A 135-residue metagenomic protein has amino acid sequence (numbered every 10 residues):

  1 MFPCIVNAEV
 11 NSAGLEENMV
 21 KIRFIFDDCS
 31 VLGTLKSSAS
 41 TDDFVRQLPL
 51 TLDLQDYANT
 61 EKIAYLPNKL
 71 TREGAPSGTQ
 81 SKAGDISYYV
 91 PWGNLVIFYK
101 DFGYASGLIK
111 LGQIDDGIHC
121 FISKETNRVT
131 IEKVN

Functional and structural regions predicted by a protein language model:
L15-V20, E125: A short, compositionally biased
N18-I63: N-terminal secretory signal peptides
R23, G112-N135: Well-ordered alpha/beta subsegment
T51, A58-P76, Q80: Compact, glycine-rich, soluble single-domain proteins
A83-D85: Loop/turn positions that initiate beta-strands
V90-I114: Beta-strand-rich cores of mature extracytoplasmic or soluble domains
